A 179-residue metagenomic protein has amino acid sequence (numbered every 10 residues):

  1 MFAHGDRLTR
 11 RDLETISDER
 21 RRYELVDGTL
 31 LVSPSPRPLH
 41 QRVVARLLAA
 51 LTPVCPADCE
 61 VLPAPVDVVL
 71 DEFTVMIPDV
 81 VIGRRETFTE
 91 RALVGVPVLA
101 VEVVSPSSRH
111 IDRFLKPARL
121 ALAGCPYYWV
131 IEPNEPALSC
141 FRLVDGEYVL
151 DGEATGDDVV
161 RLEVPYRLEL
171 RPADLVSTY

Functional and structural regions predicted by a protein language model:
M1-Y179: Gly/Pro/Ser/Thr-rich low-complexity, intrinsically disordered segments predominantly at protein N-termini
